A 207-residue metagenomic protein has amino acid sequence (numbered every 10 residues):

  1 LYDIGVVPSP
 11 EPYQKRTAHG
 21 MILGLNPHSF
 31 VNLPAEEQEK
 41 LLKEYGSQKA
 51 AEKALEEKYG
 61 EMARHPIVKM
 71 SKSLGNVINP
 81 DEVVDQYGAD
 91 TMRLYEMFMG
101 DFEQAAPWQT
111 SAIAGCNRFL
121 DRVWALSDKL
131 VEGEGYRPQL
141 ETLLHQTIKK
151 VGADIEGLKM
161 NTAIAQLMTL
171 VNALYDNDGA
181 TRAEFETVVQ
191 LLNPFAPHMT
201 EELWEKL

Functional and structural regions predicted by a protein language model:
L1-Y13, E82-L207: Helix-rich, typically C-terminal accessory recognition domains appended to large enzymatic cores
H19: Cation-handling catalytic/transport regions enriched in His/Asp/Glu
N26-A89, E103-A114: Conserved phosphate-binding loops in nucleotide/dinucleotide-binding enzymes
